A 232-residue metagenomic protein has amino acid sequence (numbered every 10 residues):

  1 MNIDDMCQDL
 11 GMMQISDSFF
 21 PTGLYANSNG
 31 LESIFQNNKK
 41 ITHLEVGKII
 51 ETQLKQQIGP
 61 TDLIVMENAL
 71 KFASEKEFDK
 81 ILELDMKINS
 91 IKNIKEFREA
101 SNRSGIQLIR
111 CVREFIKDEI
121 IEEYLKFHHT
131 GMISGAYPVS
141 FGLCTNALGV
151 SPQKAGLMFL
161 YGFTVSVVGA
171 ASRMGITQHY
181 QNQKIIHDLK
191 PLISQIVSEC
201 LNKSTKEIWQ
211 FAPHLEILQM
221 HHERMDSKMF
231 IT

Functional and structural regions predicted by a protein language model:
M1-M12: Charged, compositionally biased N-terminal leader segments and the immediate start of the first structured element
M12-K76: Glycine/small-residue-rich interface belts in oligomeric ring/scaffold proteins and their assembly partners
M12-P21, I50-Q56, S90-F97, L125-G131 (+1 more regions): A short glycine/serine-rich beta->alpha loop
N37-L44, F115, E119-E123, A147-A155 (+1 more regions): Inter-helical turn/loop segments and adjacent helix faces that build the functional surface of alpha-helical bundle
K39, G162-T232: C-terminal auxiliary extensions adjacent to catalytic cores
L63-I64, N68, E75-T145: Internal, conserved structured core segments that host functional sites
T130-M174: A contiguous pocket-lining binding segment that forms or flanks enzyme active sites
